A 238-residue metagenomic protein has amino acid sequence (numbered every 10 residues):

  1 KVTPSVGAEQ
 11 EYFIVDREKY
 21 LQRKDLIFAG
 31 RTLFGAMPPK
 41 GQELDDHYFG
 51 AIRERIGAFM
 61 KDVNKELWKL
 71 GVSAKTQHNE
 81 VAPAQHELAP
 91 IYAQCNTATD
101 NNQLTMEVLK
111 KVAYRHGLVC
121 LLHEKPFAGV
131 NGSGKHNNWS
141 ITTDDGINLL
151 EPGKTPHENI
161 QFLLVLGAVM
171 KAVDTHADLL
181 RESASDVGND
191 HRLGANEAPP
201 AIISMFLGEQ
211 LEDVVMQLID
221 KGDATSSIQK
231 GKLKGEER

Functional and structural regions predicted by a protein language model:
K1-L122, V130-R238: Glycine-rich, acidic/polar active-site loops that bind/position phosphate-bearing ligands
P126: Glycine-rich N-terminal segment of FAD-binding domains in flavoprotein oxidoreductases, spanning the beta-loop-helix
